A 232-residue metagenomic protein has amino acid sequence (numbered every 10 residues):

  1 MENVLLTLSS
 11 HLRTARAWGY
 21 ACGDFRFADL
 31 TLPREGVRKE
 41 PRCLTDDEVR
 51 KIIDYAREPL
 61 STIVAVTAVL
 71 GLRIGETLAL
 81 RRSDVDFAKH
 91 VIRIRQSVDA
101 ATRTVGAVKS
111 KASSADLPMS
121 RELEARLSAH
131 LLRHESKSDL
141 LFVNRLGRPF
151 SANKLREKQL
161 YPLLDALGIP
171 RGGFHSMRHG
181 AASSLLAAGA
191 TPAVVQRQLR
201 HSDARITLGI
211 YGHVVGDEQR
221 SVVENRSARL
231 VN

Functional and structural regions predicted by a protein language model:
M1-T14, W18-Y20, R38, R148-L155 (+1 more regions): N-terminal core-binding DNA-recognition domain of tyrosine site-specific recombinases/integrases
E2-T7, A17, A21-L80, A88 (+5 more regions): Basic, Lys/Arg- and aromatic-enriched nucleic-acid-binding interface segment
C43, V98, L199-E224: Catalytic-site neighborhood detector that most strongly recognizes the C-terminal catalytic loop/helix of tyrosine
K51-S61, L70, L117, L131-L141 (+3 more regions): Short, basic (Lys/Arg/His-rich) helix/loop patches that form interaction surfaces in the mid-to-C-terminal regions
D54, K89, A100-A125, A129 (+5 more regions): C-terminal secondary-structure termini that scaffold catalytic or DNA-interacting sites
D84-V91, A190-I210: Short, polar N-cap/turn motifs at the start of nucleic acid-interacting alpha helices
